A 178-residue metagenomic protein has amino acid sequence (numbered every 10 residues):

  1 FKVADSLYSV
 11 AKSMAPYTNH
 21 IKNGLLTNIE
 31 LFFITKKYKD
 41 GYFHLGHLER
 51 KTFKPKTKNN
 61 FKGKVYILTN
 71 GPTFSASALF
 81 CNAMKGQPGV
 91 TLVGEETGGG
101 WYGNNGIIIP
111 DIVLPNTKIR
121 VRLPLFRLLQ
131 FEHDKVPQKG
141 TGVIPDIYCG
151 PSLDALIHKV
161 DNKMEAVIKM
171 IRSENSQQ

Functional and structural regions predicted by a protein language model:
F1-Q178: C-terminal "post-core" interaction segments
